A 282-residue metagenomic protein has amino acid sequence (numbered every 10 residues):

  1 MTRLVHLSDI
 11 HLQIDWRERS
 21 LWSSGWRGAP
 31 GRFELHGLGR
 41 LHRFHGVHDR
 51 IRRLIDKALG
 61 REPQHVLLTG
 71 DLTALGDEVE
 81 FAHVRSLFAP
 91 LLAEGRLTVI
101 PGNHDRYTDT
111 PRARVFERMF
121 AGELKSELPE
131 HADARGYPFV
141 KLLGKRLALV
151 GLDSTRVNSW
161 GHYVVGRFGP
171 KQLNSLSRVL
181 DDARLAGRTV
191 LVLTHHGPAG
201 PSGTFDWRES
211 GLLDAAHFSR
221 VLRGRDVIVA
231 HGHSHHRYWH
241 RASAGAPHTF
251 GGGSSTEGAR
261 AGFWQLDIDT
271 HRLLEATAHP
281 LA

Functional and structural regions predicted by a protein language model:
M1, T270-A282: A short C-terminal boundary segment appended to hydrolase-like catalytic domains
M1-F81: N-terminal active-site segment of His-dependent metallophosphoesterases
T2-I14, F33-G37, R146-N158, L191-L193 (+2 more regions): Active-site-proximal beta-strand elements of phosphoester/diester hydrolases
H6-S8, H65-D71, L97-N103, D153 (+3 more regions): Active-site neighborhood of phospho(di)ester-bond hydrolases with catalytic His/Asp-centered motifs
H11-D15, A74-D77, N103-P111, V157-H162 (+3 more regions): Active-site environment of divalent metal-dependent phosphoester hydrolases
A82-S175, H217-R220, S243-T249, Q265: Extended active-site neighborhood of metal-dependent phosphoesterases/phosphodiesterases
A89, T204-R272: Conserved beta-sheet core of the metallophosphoesterase superfamily
S159-R167, A183-D226: Active-site-proximal segments of metal-dependent phosphoesterases and phosphodiesterases across multiple
